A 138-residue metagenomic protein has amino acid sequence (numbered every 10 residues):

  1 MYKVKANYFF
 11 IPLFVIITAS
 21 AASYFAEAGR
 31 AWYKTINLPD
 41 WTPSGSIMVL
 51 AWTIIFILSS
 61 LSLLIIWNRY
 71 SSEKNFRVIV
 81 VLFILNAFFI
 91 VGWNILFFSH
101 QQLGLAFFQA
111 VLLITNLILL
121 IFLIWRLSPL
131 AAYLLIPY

Functional and structural regions predicted by a protein language model:
M1-P12: N-terminal membrane topogenic signal
V15-A31: Alpha-helical transmembrane segments of multi-pass membrane proteins
A28-W41: Membrane-interface helix termini and inter-helical loops of multi-pass transporters
P43-L58, Q102-L113: Membrane-interface loop-to-helix entry segments
I57-N94: Helix-adjacent hinge/juxtasegments
V80-F89, A106-L120, Y138: Hydrophobic alpha-helical segments of small multi-pass membrane proteins
W93-L105, W125-R126: Membrane-interface helix caps and helix-loop-helix hairpins in membrane proteins
F122-Y138: Interfacial loop-to-transmembrane junctions
